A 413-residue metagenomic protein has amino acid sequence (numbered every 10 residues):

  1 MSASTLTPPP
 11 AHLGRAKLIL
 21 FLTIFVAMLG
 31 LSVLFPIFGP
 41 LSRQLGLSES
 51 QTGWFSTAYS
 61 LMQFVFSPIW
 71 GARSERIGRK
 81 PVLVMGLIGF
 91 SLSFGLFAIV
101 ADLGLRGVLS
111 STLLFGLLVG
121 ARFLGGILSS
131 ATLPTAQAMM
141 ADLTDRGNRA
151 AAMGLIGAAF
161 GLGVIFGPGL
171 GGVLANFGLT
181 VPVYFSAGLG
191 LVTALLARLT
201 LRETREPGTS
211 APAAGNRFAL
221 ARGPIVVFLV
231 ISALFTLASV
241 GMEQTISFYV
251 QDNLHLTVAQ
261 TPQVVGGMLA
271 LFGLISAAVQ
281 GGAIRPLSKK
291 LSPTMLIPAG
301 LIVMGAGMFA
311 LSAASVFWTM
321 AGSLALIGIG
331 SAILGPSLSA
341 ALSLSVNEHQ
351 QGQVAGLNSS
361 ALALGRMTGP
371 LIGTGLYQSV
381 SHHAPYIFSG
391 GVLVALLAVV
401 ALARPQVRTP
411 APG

Functional and structural regions predicted by a protein language model:
S2-G14, R202-V230, G413: Juxtamembrane intracellular "pre-TM" segments in multi-pass secondary transporters
F25, S93, L105-A131, A233 (+1 more regions): Hydrophobic core of transmembrane alpha-helices in multi-pass small-molecule transporters, especially MFS/SLC-type
P36-Q51, T245-V264: Short amphipathic helix-loop junctions that connect adjacent transmembrane helices in Major Facilitator Superfamily/SLC
W54-G71, A270-Q280: Central cavity-lining transmembrane alpha-helices of secondary-active solute carriers, predominantly the Major
F66-G78, A278-P293: Helix-to-loop junctions at the C-terminal end of transmembrane segments in multipass secondary transporters
I88-S111, I302-S315: C-terminal ends and interior cores of transmembrane alpha-helices in multi-pass membrane transporters/permeases
V119-G161: Cytoplasmic helix-loop-helix junction between adjacent transmembrane helices in 12-TM secondary transporters
S292-L338: C-terminal transmembrane helical hairpin of 12-TM major facilitator-type secondary transporters
